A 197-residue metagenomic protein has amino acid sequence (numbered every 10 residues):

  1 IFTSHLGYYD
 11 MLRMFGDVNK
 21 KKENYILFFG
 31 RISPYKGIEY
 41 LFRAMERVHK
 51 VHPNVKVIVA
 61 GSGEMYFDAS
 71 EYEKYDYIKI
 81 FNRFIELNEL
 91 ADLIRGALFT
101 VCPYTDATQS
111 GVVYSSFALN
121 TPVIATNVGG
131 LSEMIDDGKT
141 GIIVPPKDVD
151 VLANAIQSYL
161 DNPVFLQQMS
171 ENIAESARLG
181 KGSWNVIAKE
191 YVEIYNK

Functional and structural regions predicted by a protein language model:
I1-M14: Donor nucleotide-sugar binding/catalytic pocket of nucleotide-sugar-dependent glycosyltransferases
N19-K36, F42-M45: Conserved donor-binding/catalytic core segment of Leloir-type glycosyltransferases
I26, L41-M45, V57, S116 (+2 more regions): A structural motif in glycosyltransferase catalytic domains
D68-D92: Nucleotide-activated donor-binding/catalytic signature segment of Leloir-type glycosyltransferases, i.e., the conserved
I80, D137-G138, I142-V149, S158-V164: Conserved acidic donor-binding segment of nucleotide-sugar-dependent glycosyltransferases
L93-T108, T121: Acidic donor-binding loop of glycosyltransferase active sites
Y114-S115, V128-G138, I142-I143: Short acidic/histidine- and often glycine-rich active-site loop of Leloir-type glycosyltransferases that engages
V164-N196: A charged, aromatic-enriched C-terminal amphipathic alpha-helix characteristic of glycosyltransferases across folds
